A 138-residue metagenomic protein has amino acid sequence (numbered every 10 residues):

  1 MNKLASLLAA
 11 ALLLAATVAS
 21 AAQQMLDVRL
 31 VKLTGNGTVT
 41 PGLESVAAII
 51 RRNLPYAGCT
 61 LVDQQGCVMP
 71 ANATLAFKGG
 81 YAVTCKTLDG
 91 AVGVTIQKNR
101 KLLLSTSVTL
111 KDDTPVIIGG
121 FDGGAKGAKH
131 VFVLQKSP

Functional and structural regions predicted by a protein language model:
M1-L8: Bacterial N-terminal signal peptides that target proteins for export
A9-A16: Bacterial N-terminal signal peptides
A21-P138: Outer membrane pore-forming secretion/assembly proteins and partners of Gram-negative envelopes
